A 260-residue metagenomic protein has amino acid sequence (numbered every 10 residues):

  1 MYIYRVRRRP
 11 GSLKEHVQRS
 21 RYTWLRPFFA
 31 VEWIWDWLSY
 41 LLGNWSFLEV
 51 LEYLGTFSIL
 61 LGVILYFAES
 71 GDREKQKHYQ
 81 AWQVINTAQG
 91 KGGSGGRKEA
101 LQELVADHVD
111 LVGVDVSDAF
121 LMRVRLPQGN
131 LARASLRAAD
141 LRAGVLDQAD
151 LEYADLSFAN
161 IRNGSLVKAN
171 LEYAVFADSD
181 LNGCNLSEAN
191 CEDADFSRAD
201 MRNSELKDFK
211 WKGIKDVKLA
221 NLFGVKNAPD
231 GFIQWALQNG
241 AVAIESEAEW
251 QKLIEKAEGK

Functional and structural regions predicted by a protein language model:
M1-S117, N221-K260: N-terminal capping/linker segments that flank leucine-rich repeat
P27, G90-G92, L101-K260: Tandem repeat scaffolds
